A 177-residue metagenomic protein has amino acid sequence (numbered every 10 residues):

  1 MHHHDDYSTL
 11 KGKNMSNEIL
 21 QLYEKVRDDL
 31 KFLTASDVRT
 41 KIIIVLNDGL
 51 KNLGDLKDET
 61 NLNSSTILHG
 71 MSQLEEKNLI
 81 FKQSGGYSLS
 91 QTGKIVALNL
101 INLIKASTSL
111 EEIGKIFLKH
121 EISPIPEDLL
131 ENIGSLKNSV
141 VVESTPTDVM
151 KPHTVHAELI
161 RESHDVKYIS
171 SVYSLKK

Functional and structural regions predicted by a protein language model:
H2-I104: Basic, Lys/Arg-rich alpha-helical nucleic-acid-recognition elements, primarily the DNA-binding modules of transcription
L10-N14, Y23, A35-S36, G54-D58 (+4 more regions): A generic short-segment signal for beta-strand/edge and adjacent turn/coil regions
K25-D29, L62, L103-E112, D128-K137: Short N-terminal helix-initiation segments at or just after the protein's N-terminus
G54-D55, K105, E112, K177: Short linear functional motifs in flexible/disordered or boundary regions
G93-E121: Conserved segment of winged-helix/HTH DNA-binding domains
G114-K177: PLD-like (HKD) phosphodiesterase/transphosphatidyltransferase domain
